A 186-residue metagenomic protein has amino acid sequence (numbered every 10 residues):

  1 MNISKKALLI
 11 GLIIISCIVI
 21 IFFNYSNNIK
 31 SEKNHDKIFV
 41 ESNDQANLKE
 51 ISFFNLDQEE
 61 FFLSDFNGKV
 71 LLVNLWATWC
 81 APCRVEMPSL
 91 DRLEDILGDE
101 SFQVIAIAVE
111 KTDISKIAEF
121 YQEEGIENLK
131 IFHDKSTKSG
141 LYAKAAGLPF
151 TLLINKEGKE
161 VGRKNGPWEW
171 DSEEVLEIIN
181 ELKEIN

Functional and structural regions predicted by a protein language model:
M1-E50, N186: N-terminal targeting signals for export/organelle localization
I38-K69: Short extracytoplasmic
F61-R84: Short active-site neighborhood of thiol/selenol oxidoreductases, capturing the structured segment around
F66-K69, D99, I126-N128, A145: Active-site acidic short loop of glycosyltransferases
W79, E86-S89, F150: Residue-level recognition of specific faces of alpha-helices
R84-E124, D134-L141: Structural microenvironment flanking redox-active thiols in thiol-disulfide oxidoreductases
V85, N180-N186: Short, solvent-exposed cationic patches
E119-E127, H133-E181: Thiol/disulfide oxidoreductase modules built on the thioredoxin-like
